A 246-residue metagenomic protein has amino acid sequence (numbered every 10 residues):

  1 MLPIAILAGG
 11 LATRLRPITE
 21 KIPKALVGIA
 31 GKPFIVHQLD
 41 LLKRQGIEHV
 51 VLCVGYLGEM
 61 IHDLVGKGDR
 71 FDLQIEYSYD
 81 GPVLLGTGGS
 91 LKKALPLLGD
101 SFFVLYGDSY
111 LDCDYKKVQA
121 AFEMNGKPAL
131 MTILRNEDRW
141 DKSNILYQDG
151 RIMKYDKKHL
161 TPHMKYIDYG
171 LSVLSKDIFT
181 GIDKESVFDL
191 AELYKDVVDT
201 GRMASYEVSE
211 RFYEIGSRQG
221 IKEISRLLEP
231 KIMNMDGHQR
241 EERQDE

Functional and structural regions predicted by a protein language model:
M1-E20, Q45: N-terminal nucleotide-binding beta1-loop-alpha1 segment
P3-I6, K32-Y106, K117, K184-E185 (+2 more regions): Conserved N-terminal catalytic core of the sugar/cofactor nucleotidyltransferase
L11, D108-S109: Active-site metal-binding loops of divalent metal-dependent hydrolases
K21-V36: Short catalytic helix/loop segments, enriched in acidic residues and glycine and frequently bearing histidine
A25, Q74-E76, P128, R202-A204: Conserved beta-strand segments of alpha/beta enzyme cores
F102-F103, Y110, K116-E123, E137-R139 (+1 more regions): Catalytic-core segments of class I nucleotidyltransferases/pyrophosphorylases that form NMP-activated intermediates
N125-R135: A short, conserved acidic/glycine-rich loop-to-beta-strand motif that forms the donor nucleotide-sugar/metal
